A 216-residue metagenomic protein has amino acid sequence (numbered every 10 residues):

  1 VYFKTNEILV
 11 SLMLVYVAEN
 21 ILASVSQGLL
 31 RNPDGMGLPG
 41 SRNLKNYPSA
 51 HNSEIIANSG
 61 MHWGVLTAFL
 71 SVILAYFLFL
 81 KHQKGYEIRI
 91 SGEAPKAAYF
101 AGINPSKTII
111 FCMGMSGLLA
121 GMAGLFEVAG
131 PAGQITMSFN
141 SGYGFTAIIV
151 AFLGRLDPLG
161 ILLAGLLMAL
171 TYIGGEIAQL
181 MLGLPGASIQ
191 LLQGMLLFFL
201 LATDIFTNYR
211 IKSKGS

Functional and structural regions predicted by a protein language model:
V1-T5: Transmembrane-helix boundary motif in ABC transporter permease subunits
N6-L14, W63, T67, T108-F111 (+2 more regions): Membrane-interface starts of transmembrane alpha-helices
E7-H82, K214: Transmembrane helix-bundle core of multi-pass membrane transporters and related energy-transducing complexes
V15-A23, G64-L78, M113-A123, A147-V150 (+2 more regions): Hydrophobic core segments of alpha-helical transmembrane domains in multi-pass membrane transport and ion-translocation
G40-N52, L66-H82, A123-A132, T171-M181 (+1 more regions): Alpha-helical membrane-embedding segments and immediately adjacent membrane-interface amphipathic helices
I56-Q134, P158-L159, L163: Helix-loop-helix "hairpin" substructures at the membrane interface of multi-pass membrane proteins
E93, F100-K107, G175-S216: Cytosolic-side transmembrane-helix boundaries in multi-pass membrane proteins
G114-G194: Transmembrane alpha-helical segments in multi-pass inner-membrane proteins
